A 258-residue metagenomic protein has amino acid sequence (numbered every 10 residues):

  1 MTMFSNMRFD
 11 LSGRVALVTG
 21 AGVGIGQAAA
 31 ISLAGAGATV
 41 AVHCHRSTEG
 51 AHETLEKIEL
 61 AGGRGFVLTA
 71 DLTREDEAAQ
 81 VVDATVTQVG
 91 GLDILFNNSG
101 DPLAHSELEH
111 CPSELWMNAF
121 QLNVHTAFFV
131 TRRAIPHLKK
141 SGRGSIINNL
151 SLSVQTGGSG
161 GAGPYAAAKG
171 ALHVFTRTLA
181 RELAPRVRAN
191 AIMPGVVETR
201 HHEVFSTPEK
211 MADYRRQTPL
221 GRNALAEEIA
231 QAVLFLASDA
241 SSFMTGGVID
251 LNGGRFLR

Functional and structural regions predicted by a protein language model:
T2-R8, P102-H105, T156, V233-L234 (+1 more regions): Short C-terminal tail/terminal secondary-structure segment of NAD(P)H-dependent dehydrogenase/reductase domains
V15, G22-G24: Conserved glycine-rich cofactor-binding loop
D101, K139, I147-A171, T176-A184 (+1 more regions): Catalytic loop of short-chain dehydrogenase/reductase
D101-M117, K140, G160-P164, E203-S206: Conserved mid-core segment of classical short-chain dehydrogenase/reductases
E109-F128, I147, L172, L220: Catalytic Tyr-X3-Lys loop
L122-K140, A180-R181, P185, S238: Amphipathic alpha-helical dimer-interface segment in Rossmann-like NAD(P)H-dependent oxidoreductases
H173, A191, A212-A240, M244 (+1 more regions): C-terminal helical subdomain
A184-R188, M244-G246: Short, small/polar-rich loop/turn modules that mediate ligand/substrate recognition or access, typified
